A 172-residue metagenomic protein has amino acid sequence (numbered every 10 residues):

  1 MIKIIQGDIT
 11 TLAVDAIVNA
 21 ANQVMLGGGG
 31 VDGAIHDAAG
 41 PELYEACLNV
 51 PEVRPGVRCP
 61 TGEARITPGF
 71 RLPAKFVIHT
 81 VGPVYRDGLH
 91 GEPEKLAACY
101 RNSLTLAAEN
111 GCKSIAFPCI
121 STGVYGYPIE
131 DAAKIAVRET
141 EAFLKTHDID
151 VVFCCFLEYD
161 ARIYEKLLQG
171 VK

Functional and structural regions predicted by a protein language model:
M1-K172: Macrodomain-like recognition of ADP-ribose-binding/processing modules
